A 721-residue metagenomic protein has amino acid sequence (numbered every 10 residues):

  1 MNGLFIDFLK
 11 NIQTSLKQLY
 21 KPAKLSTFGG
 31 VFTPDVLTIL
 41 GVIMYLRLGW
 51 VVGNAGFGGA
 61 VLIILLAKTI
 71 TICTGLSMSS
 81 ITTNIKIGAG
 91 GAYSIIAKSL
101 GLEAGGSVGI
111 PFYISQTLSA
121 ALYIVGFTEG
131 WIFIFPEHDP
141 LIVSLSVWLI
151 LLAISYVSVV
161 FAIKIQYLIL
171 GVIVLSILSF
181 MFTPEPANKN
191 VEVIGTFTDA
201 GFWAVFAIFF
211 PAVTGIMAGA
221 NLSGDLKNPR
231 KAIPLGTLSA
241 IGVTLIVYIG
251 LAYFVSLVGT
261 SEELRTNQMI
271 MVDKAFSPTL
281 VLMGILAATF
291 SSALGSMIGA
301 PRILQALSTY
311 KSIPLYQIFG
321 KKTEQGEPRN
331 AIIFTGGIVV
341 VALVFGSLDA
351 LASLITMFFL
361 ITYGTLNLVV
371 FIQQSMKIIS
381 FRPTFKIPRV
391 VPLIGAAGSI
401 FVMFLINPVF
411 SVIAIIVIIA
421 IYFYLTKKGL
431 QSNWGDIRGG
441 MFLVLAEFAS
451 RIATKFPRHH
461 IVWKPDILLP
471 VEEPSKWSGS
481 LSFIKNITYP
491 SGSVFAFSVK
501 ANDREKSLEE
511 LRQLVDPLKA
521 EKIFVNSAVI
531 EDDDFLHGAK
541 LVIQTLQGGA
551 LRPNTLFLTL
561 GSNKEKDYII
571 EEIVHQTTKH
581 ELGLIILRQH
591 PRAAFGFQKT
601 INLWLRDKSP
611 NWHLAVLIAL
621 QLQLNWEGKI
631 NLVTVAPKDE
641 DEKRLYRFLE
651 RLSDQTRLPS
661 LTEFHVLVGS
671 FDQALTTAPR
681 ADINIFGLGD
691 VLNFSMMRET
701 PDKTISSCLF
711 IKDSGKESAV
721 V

Functional and structural regions predicted by a protein language model:
M1-A92, S99, E103, G195 (+3 more regions): Membrane-interface "cap" regions at the ends of multi-pass membrane proteins
F5-L25, Q373, K377-V721: Membrane-embedded alpha-helical bundles that form conduits across membranes
L16-K17, A60-V61, Y167-L282: Helix-loop-helix junctions that connect adjacent transmembrane segments in multi-pass membrane transporters
A23-V31, L102, L141-S146, K227-R230 (+4 more regions): Loop-to-transmembrane helix boundary motifs in multi-pass membrane proteins
G59, T128, P140-P186, T196-G201 (+3 more regions): Membrane-interface loop-to-helix entry segments
I72-W148, L152-Y156, F161, L286-I303 (+1 more regions): Hydrophobic transmembrane alpha-helices that form the core helical bundles of multi-pass secondary transporters
S94-I95, G101, G130-E137, S239-L294 (+1 more regions): TM-loop-TM module centered on a large, flexible mid-protein loop between adjacent transmembrane helices in multi-pass
I134, H138, L170-F197, A252-S261 (+2 more regions): Hydrophobic alpha-helical segments and their helix-loop junctions in multi-pass secondary transporters
